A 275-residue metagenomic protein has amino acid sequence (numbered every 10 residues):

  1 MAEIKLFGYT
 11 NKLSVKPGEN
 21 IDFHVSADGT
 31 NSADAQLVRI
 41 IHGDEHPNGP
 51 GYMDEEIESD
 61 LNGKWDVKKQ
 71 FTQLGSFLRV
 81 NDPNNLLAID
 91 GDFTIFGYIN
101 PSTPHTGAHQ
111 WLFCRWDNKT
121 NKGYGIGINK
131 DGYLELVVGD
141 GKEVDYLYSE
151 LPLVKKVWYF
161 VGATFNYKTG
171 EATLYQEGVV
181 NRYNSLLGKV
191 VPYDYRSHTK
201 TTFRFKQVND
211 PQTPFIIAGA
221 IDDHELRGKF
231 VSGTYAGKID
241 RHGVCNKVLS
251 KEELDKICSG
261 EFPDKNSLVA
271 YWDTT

Functional and structural regions predicted by a protein language model:
M1-K5: Proline/serine/threonine-rich low-complexity linkers at boundaries of modular beta-sandwich domains
G8, V15-D28, S32, H42-D44 (+1 more regions): Extracellular glycan-associated modules
A33-L37: Short, hydrophobic/aromatic beta-strand segments
